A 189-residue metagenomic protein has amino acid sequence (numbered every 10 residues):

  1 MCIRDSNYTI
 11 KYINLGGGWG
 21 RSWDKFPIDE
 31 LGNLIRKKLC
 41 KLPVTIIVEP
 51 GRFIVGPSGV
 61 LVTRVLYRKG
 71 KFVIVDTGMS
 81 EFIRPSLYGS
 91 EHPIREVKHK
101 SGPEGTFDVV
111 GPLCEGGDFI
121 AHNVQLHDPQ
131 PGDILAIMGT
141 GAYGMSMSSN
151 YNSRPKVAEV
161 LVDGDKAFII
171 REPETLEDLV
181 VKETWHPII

Functional and structural regions predicted by a protein language model:
M1-I3: Short, small-residue-biased leader/transition segments that mark boundaries at the very start of proteins
N7-K11, L42-V44: Short, well-ordered coil/turn segments that N-cap beta-strands
I13-S22, P50-R52: Glycine-rich beta-strand-to-loop/alpha-helix junction loops that act as flexible
D24-D29: Metal-dependent catalytic neighborhoods of phosphoester/phosphodiester hydrolases
G32-L42: Alpha-helix-loop-beta-strand connector modules within alpha/beta enzyme cores
L34, T45-I189: Charged (often Lys/Glu-rich) extended helix/loop segments that serve as interaction or gating elements
